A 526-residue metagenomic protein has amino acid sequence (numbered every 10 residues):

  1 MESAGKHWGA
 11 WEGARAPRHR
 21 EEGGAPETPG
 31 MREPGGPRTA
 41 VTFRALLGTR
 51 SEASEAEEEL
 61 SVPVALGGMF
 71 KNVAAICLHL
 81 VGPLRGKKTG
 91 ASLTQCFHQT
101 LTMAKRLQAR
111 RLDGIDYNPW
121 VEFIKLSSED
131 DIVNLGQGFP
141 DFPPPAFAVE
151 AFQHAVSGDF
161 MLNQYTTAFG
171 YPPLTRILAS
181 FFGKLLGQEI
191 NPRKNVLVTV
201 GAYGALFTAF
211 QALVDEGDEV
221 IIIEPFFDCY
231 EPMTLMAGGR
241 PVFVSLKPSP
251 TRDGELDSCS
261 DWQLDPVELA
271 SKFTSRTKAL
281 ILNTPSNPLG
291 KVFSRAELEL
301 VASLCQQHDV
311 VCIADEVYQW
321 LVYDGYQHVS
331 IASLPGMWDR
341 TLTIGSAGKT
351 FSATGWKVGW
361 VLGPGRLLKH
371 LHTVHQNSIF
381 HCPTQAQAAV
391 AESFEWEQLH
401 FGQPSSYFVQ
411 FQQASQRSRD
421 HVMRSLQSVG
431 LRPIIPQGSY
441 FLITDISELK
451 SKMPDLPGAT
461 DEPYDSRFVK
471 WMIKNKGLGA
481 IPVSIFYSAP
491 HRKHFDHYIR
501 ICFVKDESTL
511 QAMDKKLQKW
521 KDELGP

Functional and structural regions predicted by a protein language model:
W8-W11: Tryptophan (W) side chains
M69, L162-S303, W320-W338, E462-P463: Conserved core of the PLP fold type I
M69-Q99: N-terminal mitochondrial targeting presequence
L93-T94, G114, M236, S333-R432 (+2 more regions): Conserved core segment of the aminotransferase class I/II
T100, R110-G201, T208, S393-W396 (+2 more regions): N-terminal small-domain helix-loop-helix segment of the aminotransferase-like
D130, A237, Q307-H308, V429 (+1 more regions): Helix C-cap/helix->beta junction micro-motif
P143, V409-Q416, D420, S428-K476 (+2 more regions): Conserved PLP-binding catalytic core of the aspartate aminotransferase-like
I221, A270, P454-E462, K470-P526: PLP-dependent enzyme catalytic core of the Aspartate aminotransferase-like
